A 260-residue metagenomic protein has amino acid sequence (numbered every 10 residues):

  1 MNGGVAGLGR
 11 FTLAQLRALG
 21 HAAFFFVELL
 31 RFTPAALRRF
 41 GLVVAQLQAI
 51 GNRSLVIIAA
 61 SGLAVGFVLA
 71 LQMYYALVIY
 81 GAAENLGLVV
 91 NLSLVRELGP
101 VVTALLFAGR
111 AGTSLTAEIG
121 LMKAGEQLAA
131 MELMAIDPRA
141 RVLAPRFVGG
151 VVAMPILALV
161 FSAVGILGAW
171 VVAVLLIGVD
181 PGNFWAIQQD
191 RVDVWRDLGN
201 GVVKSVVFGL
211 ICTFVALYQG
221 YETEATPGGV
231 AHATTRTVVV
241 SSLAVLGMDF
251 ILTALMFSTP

Functional and structural regions predicted by a protein language model:
M1-V43, Q219-E224: Short, membrane-interfacial amphipathic segments enriched in basic
A35-A60, V239-S242: Membrane-interface helix starts
A49, I57, S61, A82-L115 (+3 more regions): Loop-to-helix entry region at the N-terminal start of transmembrane alpha-helices in multi-pass membrane transporters
I57-M73, I251: Hydrophobic alpha-helical transmembrane segments of multi-pass membrane transport/permease proteins
Q72-V95, A163-V206, L210, F214-T234 (+1 more regions): Membrane-interfacial helix-loop-helix connectors in multipass membrane proteins
I119-A144, P227-V230: Short cytoplasmic-facing helical segments at TM-TM junctions of multi-pass membrane proteins
D137-A158, A233, T237: Start (N-cap) of specific transmembrane helices in multi-pass transporter permeases
V230, R236-T253: Final/C-terminal transmembrane alpha-helix of multipass membrane proteins
